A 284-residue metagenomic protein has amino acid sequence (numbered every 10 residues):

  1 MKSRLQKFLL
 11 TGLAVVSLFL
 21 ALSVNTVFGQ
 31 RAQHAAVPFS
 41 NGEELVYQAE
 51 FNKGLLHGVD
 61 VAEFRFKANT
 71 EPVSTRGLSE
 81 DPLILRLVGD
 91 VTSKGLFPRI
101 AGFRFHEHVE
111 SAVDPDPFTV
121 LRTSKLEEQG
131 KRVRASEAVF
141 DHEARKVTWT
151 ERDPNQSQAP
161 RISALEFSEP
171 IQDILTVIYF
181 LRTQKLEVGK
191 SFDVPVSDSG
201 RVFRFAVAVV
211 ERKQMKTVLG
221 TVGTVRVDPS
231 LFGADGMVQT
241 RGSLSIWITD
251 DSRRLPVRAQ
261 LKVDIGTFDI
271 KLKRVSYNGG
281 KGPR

Functional and structural regions predicted by a protein language model:
M1-Q6: N-terminal secretory signal peptides that target proteins for export/translocation
L9, V37, E169-P170, M237: Alpha-helical interaction segments
T11-S23: Bacterial N-terminal signal peptides
F28-H142, T183-R284: Acidic, serine/threonine-rich low-complexity disordered tracts
D141-D198: Active-site/ligand-binding surface loops and adjacent short beta/alpha elements that line catalytic pockets across
